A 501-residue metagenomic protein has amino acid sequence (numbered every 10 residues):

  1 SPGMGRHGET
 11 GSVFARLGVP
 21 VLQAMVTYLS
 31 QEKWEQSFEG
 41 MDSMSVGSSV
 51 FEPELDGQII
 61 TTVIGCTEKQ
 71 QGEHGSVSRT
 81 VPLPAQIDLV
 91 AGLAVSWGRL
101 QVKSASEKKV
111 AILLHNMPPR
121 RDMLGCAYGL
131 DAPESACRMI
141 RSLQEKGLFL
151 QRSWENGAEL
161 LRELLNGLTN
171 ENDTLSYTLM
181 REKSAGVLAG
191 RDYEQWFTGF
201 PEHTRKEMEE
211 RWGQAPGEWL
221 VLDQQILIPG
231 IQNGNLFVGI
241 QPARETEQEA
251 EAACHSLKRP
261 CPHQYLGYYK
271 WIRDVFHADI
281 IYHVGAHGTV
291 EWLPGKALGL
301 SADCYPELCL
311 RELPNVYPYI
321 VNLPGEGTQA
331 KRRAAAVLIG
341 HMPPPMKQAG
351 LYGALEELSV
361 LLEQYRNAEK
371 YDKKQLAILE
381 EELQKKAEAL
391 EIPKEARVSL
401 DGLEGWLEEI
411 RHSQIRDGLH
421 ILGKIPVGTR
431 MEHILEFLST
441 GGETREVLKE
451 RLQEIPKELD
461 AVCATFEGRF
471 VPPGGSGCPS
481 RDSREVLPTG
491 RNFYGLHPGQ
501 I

Functional and structural regions predicted by a protein language model:
S1-I501: Ligand/cofactor-recognition surfaces for anionic moieties
